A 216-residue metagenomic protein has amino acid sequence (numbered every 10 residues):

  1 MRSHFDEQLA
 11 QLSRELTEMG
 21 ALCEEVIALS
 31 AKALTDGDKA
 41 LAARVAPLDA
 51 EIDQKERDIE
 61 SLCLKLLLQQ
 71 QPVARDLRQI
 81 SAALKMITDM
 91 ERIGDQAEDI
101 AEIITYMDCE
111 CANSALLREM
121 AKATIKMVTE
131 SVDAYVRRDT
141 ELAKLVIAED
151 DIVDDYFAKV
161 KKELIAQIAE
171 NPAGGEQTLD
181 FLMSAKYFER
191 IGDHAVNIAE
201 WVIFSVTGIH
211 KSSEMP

Functional and structural regions predicted by a protein language model:
M1-P216: Cytosolic, long alpha-helical scaffolding segments
